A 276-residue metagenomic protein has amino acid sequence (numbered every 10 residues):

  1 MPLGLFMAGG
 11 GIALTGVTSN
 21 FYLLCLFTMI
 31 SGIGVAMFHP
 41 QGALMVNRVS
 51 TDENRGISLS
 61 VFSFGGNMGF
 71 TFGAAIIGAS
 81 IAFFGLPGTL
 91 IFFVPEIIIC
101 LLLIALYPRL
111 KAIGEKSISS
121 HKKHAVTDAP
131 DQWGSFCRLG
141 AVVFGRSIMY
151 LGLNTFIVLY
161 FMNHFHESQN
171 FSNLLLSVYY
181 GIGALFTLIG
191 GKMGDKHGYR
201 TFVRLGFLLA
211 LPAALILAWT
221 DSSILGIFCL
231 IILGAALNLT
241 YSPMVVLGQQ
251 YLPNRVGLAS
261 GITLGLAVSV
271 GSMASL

Functional and structural regions predicted by a protein language model:
M1, T187-G198: Helix-to-loop junctions at the C-terminal end of transmembrane segments in multipass secondary transporters
M1-A13, T201-L215: Structural signature of the two symmetry-related core transmembrane helices
G11, Y22-I30, I224-I232: Paired small-residue
V17-Y22, G198, T220-D221: Helix-breaking motifs and short loop linkers at transmembrane-helix boundaries and internal kinks in secondary membrane
T28-F64: Cytoplasmic helix-loop-helix junction between adjacent transmembrane helices in 12-TM secondary transporters
T89-A105: Symmetry-related core transmembrane helices of the 12-TM Major Facilitator Superfamily/SLC fold
G134-Y180: Extracytoplasmic gate region of multi-pass secondary transporters
N254-L276: A late C-terminal transmembrane helix in Major Facilitator Superfamily
